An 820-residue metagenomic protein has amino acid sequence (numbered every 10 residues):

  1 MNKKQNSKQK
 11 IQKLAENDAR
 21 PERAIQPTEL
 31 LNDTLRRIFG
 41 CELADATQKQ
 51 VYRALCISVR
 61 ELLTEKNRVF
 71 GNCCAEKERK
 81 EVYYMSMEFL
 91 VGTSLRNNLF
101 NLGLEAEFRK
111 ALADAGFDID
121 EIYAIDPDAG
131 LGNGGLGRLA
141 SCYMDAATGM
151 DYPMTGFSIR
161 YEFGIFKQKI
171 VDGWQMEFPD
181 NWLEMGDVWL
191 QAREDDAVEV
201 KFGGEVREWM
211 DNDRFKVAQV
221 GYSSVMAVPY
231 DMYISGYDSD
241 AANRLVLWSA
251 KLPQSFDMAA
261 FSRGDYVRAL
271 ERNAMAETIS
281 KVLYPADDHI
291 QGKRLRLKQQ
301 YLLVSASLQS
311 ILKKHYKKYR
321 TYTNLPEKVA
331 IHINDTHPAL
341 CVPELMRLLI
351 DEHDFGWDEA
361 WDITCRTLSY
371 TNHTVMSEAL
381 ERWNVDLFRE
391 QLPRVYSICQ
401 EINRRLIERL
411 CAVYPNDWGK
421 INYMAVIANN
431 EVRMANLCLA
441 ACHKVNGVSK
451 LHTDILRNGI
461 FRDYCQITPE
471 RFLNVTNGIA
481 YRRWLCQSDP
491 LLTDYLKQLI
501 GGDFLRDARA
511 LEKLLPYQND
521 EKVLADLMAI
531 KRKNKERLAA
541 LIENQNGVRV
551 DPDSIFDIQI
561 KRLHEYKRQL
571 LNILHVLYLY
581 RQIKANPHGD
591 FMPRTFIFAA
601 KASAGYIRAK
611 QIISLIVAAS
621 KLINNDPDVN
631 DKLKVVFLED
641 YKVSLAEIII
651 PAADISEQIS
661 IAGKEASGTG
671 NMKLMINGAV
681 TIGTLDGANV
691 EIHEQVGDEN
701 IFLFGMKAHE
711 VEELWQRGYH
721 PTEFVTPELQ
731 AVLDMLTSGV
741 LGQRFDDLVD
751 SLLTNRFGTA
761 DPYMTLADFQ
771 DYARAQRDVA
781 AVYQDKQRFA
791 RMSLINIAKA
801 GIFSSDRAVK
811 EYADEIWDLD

Functional and structural regions predicted by a protein language model:
N2-D820: A conserved ligand/cofactor-binding region detector
